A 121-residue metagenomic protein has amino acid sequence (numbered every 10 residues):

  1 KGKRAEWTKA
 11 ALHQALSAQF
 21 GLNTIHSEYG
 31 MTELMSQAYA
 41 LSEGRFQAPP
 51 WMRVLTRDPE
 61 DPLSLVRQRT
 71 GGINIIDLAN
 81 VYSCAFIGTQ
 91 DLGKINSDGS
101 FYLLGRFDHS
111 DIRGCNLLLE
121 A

Functional and structural regions predicted by a protein language model:
K1-A121: Active-site glycine/GP-rich loop and adjacent strand/helix microenvironment that borders small-molecule binding pockets
